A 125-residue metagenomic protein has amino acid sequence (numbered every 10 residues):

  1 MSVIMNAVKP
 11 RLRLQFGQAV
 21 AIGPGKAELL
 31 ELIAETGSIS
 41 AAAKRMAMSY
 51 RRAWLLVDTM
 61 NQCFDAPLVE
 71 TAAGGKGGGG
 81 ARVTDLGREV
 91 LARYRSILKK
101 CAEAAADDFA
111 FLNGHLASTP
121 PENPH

Functional and structural regions predicted by a protein language model:
I4-Q18: Short, Lys/Arg-enriched N-terminal segment that forms or immediately precedes the first helix of a structured domain
V20-L30: Short alpha-helical elements of helix-turn-helix
I33-A42: Short helix-boundary/capping micro-motifs
A47-S49: Central "turn" residue of the DNA-binding helix-turn-helix
Q62-P67: Residue cluster at the C-terminal edge of the helix-turn-helix DNA-binding motif
T71-S96: Basic, amphipathic "hinge/linker" alpha-helix immediately C-terminal to the N-terminal HTH DNA-binding motif
V90-L112: Alpha-helical linker/hinge and terminal dimerization helices associated with HTH transcriptional regulators
D107-H125: C-terminal regulatory/oligomerization modules of transcriptional regulators
